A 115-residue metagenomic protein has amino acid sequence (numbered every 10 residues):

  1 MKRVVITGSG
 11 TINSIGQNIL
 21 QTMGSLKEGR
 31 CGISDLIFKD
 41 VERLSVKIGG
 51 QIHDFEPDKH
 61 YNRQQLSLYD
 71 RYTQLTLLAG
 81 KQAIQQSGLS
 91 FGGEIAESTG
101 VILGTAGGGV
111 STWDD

Functional and structural regions predicted by a protein language model:
M1-D115: Conserved "HGTGT" condensation-loop signature of ketosynthase/thiolase-family condensing enzymes that catalyze
